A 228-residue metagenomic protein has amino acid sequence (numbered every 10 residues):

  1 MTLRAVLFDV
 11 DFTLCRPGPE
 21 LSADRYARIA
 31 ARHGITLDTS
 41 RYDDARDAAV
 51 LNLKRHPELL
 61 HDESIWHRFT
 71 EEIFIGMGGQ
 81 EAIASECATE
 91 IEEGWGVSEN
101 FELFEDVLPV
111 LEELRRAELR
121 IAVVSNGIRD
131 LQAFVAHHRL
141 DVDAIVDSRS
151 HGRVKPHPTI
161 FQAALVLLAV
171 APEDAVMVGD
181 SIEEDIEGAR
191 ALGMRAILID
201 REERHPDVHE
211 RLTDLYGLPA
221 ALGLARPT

Functional and structural regions predicted by a protein language model:
M1-V6, R16-P17, L37-S40, A82-E86 (+3 more regions): Asp-based, Mg2+/Mn2+-dependent phosphohydrolase catalytic module
T2-L108, R116: N-terminal helical cap/lid subdomain that shapes the substrate entry/recognition surface in HAD-like hydrolases
